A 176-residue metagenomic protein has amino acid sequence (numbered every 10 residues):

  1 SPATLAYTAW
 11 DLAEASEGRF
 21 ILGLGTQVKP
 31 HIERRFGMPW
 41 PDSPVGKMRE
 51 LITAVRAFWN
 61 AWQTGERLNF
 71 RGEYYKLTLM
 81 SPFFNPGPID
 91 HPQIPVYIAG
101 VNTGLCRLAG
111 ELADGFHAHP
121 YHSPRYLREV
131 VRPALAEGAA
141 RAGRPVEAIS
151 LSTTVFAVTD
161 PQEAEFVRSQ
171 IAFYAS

Functional and structural regions predicted by a protein language model:
S1-S176: Active-site-adjacent structural elements that line small-molecule/cofactor binding pockets in enzymes
